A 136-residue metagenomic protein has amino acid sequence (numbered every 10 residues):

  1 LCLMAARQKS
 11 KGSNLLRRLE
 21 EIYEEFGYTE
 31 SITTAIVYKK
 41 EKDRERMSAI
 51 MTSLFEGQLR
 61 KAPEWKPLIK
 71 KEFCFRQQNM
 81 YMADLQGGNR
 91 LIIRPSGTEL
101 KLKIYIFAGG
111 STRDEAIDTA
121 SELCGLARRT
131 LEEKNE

Functional and structural regions predicted by a protein language model:
C2-G97, K101-Y105, T112-A120, C124-E136: Phosphate-binding and adjacent anionic-ligand microenvironments
